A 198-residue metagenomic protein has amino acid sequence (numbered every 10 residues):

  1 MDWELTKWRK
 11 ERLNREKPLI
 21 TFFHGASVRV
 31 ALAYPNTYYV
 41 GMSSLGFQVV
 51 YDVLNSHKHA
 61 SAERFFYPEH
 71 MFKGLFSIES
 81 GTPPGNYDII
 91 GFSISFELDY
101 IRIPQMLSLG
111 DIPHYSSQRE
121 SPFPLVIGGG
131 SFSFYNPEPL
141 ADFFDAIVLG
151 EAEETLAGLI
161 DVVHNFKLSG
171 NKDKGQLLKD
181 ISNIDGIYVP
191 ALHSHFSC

Functional and structural regions predicted by a protein language model:
M1-G25, M71-F76: Short N-terminal or domain-adjacent regulatory/targeting segments
I20-F22, A31-Y34, F76-I78, D88: Flexible, glycine-rich loop/tail regions that form catalytic "lids" or insertion modules at the edges of active sites
S27-A31, H59-S61: Residues that mark the start of a beta-strand
L32-T37, S43-S44: Long, low-complexity, serine/threonine- and charged-residue-rich intrinsically disordered N-terminal tails that act as
Y34, R64-P68: Residue-level recognition of beta-strand->loop/alpha-helix junctions
M42-V50: Conserved alpha-helical elements of sugar-nucleotide-dependent glycosyltransferases
V49-S61: Short helix-loop-beta junction
Y67-S197: Glycine-rich beta-alpha loop elements in corrinoid/cobalamin-binding modules across cobalamin-dependent enzymes
